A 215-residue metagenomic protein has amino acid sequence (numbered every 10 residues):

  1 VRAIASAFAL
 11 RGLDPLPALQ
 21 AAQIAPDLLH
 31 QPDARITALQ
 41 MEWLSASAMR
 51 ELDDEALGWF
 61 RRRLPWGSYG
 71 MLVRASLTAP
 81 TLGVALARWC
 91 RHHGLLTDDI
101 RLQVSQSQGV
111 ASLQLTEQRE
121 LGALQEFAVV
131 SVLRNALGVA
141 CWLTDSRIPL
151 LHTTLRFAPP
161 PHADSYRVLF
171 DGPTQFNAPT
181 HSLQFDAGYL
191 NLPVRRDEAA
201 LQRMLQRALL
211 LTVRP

Functional and structural regions predicted by a protein language model:
V1-Q114, N135, P160-H162: N-terminal low-complexity or simple alpha-helical regulatory segments that function as activation/interaction modules
L86, V129-A140: Hydrophobic, well-ordered secondary-structure segments
D98, G109, P149, F170 (+1 more regions): A generic structural signal for well-ordered coil/turn residues at beta-strand boundaries that shape enzyme active-site
Q114-F127: A short interface-forming secondary-structure element
R119, V139-R147: Juxtamembrane segments at transmembrane-helix boundaries in multi-pass signal-transduction membrane proteins
Q125-V129, L133, E198, Q202: Short, charged, low-complexity patches
I148-Y166: Beta-rich nucleic-acid/ligand-interaction surfaces
S165-P215: Extended mid-to-C-terminal alpha-helical interaction segments
